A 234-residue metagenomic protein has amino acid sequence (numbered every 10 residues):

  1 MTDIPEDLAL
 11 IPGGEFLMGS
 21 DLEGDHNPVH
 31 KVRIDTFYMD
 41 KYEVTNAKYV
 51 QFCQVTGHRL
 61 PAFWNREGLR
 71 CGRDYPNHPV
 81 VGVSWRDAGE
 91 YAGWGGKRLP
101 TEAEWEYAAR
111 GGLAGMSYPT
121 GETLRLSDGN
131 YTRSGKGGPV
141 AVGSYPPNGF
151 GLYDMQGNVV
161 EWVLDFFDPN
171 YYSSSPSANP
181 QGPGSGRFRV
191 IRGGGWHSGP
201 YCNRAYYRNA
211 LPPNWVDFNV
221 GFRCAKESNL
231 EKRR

Functional and structural regions predicted by a protein language model:
T2-L10: GGW-centered surface loops in extracellular recognition modules
I11, L17, D21-L22, R59 (+3 more regions): Functional-site microenvironments in short loops/helix caps that host divalent-cation chemistry
K31-T36: A short N-terminal beta-strand-loop micro-motif at the entrance of redox/enzyme domains
D40: An anion-binding catalytic pocket shared by soluble metabolic enzymes
T45: Acidic, metal-coordinating catalytic segment for phosphate/diphosphate chemistry, firing primarily on the Nudix
C224-E231: Short beta-strand-to-coil "C-cap" segments at the C-terminal boundary of structured domains/repeats, marking
